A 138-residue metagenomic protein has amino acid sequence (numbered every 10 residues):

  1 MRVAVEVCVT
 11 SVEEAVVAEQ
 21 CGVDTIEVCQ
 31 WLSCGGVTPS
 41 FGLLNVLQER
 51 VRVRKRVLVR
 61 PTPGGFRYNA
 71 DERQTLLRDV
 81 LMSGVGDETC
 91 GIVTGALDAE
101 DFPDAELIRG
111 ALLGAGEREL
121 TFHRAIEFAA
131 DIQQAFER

Functional and structural regions predicted by a protein language model:
M1-V23, W31: N-terminal pre-domain/capping segments
V3-V9, I26-V28, L47, K55-V59 (+2 more regions): Hydrophobic faces of well-ordered beta-strands that scaffold small-molecule active sites in alpha/beta enzyme cores
V12-V17, L32-R54, A70-T75, A96-G116 (+1 more regions): Active-site-adjacent beta->alpha loops and helix N-cap segments on the catalytic face of soluble alpha/beta enzymes
A18, L47, S83-G84, H123: Conserved, mostly hydrophobic/aromatic
C21, R50, G86-E88: Structural motif
P63-Y68: A short acidic, helix-capping loop that chelates divalent metal ions and anchors anionic groups
Q74-S83: Helix-adjacent hinge/juxtasegments
M82-D87, L113-A115: CE4/NodB-like, metal-dependent polysaccharide N-deacetylase domain that modifies extracellular/periplasmic N-acetylated
